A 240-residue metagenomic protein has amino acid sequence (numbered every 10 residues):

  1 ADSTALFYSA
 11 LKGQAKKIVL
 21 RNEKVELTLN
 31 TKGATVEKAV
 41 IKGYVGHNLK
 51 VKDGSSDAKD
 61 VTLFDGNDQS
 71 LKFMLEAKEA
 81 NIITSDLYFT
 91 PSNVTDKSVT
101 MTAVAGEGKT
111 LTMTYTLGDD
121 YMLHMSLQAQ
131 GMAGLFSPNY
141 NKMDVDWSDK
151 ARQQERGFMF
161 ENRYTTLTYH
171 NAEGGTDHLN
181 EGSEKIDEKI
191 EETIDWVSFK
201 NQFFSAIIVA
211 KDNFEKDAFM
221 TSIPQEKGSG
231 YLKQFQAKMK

Functional and structural regions predicted by a protein language model:
A1-K240: Soluble non-transmembrane domains of integral membrane proteins
